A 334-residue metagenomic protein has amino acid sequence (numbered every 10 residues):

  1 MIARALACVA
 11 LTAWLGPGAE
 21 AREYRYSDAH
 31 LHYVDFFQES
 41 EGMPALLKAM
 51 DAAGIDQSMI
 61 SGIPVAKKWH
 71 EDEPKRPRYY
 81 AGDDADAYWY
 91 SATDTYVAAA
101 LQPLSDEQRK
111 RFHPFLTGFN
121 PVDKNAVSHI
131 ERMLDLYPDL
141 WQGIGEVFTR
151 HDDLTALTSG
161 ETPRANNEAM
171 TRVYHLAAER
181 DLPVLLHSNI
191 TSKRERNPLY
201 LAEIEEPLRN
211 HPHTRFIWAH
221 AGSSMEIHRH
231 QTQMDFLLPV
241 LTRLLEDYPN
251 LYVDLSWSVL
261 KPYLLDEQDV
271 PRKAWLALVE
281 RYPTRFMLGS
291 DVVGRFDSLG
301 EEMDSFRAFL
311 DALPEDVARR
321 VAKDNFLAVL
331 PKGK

Functional and structural regions predicted by a protein language model:
R4, E23-A29, Q38, G42-G62 (+2 more regions): Mid-to-C-terminal alpha-helical segments outside catalytic/metal-binding sites
A5-G16: Bacterial N-terminal signal peptides
A21-A99: An N-terminally biased module of ancient metal coordination in phosphate/nucleic-acid-related enzymes
S27-L31, S58-I60, F112-T117, Q142-E146 (+4 more regions): Hydrophobic faces of well-ordered beta-strands that scaffold small-molecule active sites in alpha/beta enzyme cores
V34-G42, V65-W69, A87-T93, F119-V127 (+6 more regions): Acidic-and-aromatic substrate-binding clefts and catalytic sites of carbohydrate-active enzymes
M43-L47, D94-Q102, V127-L134, M170-Y174 (+4 more regions): Generic structural signal for well-ordered alpha-helices, preferentially at hydrophobic/aromatic core positions
E73-S192: Active-site gating/metal-coordination segments in enzymes
S105, H151, T158-M287: Catalytic pocket-lining loop regions of alpha/beta-barrel enzymes, especially the amidohydrolase/enolase/GH5 lineages
